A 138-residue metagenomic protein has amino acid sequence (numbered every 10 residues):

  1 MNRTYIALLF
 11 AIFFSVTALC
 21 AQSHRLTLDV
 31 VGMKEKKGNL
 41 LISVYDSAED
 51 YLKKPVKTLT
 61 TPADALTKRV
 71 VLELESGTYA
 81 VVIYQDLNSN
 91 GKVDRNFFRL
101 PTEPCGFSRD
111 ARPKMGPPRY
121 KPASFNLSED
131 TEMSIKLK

Functional and structural regions predicted by a protein language model:
M1-A7: Bacterial N-terminal signal peptides that target proteins for export
A7-T17: Bacterial N-terminal signal peptides
H24-G32, I42, I135: A short, amphipathic beta-strand motif
D29-K37, S47: Structural motif
P55-E73: Tryptophan-paired
L66-L72, K121-A123, T131-M133: Short strand-edge motifs at loop-to-beta-strand transitions and within beta-strands of extracellular beta-rich domains
G77-I83: A short tyrosine-centered beta-strand micro-motif
L87-V93: Acidic, glycine-anchored loop motifs typical of Ca2+
